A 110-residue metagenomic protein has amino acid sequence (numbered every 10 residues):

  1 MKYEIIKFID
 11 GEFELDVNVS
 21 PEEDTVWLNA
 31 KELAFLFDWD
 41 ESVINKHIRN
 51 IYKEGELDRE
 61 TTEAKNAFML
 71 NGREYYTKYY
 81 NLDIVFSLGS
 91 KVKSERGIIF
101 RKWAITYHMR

Functional and structural regions predicted by a protein language model:
M1-E41, A67-R110: Positively charged, aromatic-accented nucleic-acid-binding surfaces
F37, E54-G55: Residues at alpha-helix termini
S42, K46: Key DNA-contact positions within bacterial/archaeal DNA-binding proteins
I48, Y52: DNA major-groove recognition helix of helix-turn-helix
E56-N71: Short Lys/Arg-enriched helix C-cap and helix-to-coil transition segments that create basic nucleic-acid-contact patches
